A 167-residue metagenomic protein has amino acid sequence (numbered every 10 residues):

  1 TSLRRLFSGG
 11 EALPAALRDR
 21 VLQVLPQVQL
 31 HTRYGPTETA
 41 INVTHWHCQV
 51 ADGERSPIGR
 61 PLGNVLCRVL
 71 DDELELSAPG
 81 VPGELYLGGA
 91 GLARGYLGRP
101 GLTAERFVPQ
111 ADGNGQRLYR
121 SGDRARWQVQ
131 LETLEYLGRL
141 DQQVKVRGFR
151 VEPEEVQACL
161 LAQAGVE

Functional and structural regions predicted by a protein language model:
T1-A16, V28-R33: Conserved helix-loop-beta element of the AMP-binding
E11, T39, F149-V151: Conserved catalytic/ATP-binding subdomain
A12, T37, G89: Conserved AMP-binding
A15, Q23, Q29-T32, H47-E167: AMP-dependent adenylate-forming
Y34-I41: SF2 helicase/translocase ATPase core recognition
T44: Specific aromatic-rich, kink-prone transmembrane helix
